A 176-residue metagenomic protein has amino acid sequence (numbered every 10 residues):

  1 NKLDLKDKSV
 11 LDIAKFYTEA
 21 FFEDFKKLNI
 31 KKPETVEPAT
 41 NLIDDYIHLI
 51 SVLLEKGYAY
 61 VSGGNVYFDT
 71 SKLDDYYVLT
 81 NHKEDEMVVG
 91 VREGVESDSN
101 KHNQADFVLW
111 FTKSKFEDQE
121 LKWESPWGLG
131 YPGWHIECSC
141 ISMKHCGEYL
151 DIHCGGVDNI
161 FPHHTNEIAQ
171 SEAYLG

Functional and structural regions predicted by a protein language model:
N1-G176: NTP-dependent nucleotidyl-transfer catalytic core
